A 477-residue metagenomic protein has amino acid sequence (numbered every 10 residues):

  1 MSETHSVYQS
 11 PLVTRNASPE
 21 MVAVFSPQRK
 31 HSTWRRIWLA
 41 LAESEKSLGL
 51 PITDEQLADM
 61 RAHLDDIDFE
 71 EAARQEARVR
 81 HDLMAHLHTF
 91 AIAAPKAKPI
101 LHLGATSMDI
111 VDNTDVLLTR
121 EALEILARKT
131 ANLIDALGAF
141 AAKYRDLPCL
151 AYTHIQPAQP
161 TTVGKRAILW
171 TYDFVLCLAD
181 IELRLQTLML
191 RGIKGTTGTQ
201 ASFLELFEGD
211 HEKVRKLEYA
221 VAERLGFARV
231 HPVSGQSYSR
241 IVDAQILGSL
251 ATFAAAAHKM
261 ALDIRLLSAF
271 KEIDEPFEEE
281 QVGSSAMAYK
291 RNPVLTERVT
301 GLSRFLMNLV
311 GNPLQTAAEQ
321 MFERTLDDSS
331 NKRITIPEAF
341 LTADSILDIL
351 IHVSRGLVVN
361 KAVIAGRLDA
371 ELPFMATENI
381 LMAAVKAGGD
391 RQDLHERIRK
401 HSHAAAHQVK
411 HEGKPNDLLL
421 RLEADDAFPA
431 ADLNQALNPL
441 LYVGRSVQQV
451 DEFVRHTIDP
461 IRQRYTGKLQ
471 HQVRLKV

Functional and structural regions predicted by a protein language model:
S2-A201, G209-A220, G283-S284, V294-R298 (+4 more regions): A helix-coil-helix interface module used to build multimeric assemblies and to scaffold catalytic/cofactor sites
V22-S26, E71-A73, Q281-G301, E323-E338 (+4 more regions): Short beta-alpha connecting loops at secondary-structure transitions that line or flank enzyme active sites
R80-L83, A94, T130, I134-L137 (+6 more regions): Alpha-helical transition-metal enzyme core signature, strongest for iron centers
A142-G164, D274-K290, E323-S330, R355-M375: Glycine-rich cofactor-pocket loops
K216-Q236: A short, charged helix-loop
S237-E272, Q281-T342: A conserved active-site cap/scaffold subdomain adjacent to cofactor or substrate pockets
D274, R397-A404: Active/binding-pocket-proximal capping segment
F305-R391, R397: Long, amphipathic alpha-helical stalk/connector segments used for oligomerization, subunit docking, or mechanical
